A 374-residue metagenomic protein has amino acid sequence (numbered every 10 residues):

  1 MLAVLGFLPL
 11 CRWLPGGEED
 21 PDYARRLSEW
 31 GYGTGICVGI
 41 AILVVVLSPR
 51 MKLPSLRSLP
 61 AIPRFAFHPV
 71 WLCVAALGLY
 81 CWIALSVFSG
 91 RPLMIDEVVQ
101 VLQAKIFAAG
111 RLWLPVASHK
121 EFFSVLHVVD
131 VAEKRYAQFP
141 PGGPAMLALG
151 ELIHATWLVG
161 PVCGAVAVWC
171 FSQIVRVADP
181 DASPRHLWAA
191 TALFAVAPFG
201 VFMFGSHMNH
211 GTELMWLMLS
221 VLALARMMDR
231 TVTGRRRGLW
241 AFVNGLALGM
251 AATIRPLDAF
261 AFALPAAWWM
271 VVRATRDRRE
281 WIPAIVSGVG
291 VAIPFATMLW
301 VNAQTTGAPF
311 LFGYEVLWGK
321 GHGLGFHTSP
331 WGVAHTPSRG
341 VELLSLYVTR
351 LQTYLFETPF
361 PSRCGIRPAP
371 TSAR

Functional and structural regions predicted by a protein language model:
M1-V4, R25-I83, R176-V177, A274 (+3 more regions): Start-transfer (signal-anchor) and selected internal transmembrane alpha helices of multi-pass inner/ER membrane
E18-R26, E121-V129, W281, L299 (+2 more regions): Membrane-lumen/periplasm interface segments of multi-pass, membrane-embedded glycan/lipid transferases
P69-V74, V168-P198, L214-M215, T233-R236 (+1 more regions): Transmembrane-helix signature of polytopic, membrane-embedded enzymes that assemble or transfer cell-envelope glycans
G90-Q103, L112-H127, K134-A145, T212 (+1 more regions): Extracytoplasmic catalytic/substrate-binding loops of multi-pass membrane glycan-assembly enzymes
I95-V98, V159-V166, W188-L224, G238-L239 (+1 more regions): Multi-pass, polyprenyl lipid-linked donor-dependent membrane glycosyltransferases
V131-W169, W188, M203-N209, F356-S362: Loop-to-helix entry region of an early transmembrane alpha helix in multi-pass inner-membrane enzymes
P161-L187, H207-M208, R226-T231, T371-R374: Transmembrane alpha-helical segments of multipass membrane enzymes and assembly factors that act on membrane-embedded
R226-R230, F260-F295, L299-W300: Perimembrane helix-loop-helix junctions
